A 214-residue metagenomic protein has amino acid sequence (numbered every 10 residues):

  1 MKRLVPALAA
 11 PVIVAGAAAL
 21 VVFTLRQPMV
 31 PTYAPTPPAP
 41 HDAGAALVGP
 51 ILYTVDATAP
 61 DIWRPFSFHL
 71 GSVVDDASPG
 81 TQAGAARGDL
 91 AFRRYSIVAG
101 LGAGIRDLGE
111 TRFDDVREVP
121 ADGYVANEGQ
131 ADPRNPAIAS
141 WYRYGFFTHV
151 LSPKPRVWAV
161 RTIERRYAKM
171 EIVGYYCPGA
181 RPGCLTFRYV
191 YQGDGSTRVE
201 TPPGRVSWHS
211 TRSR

Functional and structural regions predicted by a protein language model:
K2-R214: Surface-exposed, beta-sheet-biased, low-hydrophobicity segments with strongly acidic/polar composition
